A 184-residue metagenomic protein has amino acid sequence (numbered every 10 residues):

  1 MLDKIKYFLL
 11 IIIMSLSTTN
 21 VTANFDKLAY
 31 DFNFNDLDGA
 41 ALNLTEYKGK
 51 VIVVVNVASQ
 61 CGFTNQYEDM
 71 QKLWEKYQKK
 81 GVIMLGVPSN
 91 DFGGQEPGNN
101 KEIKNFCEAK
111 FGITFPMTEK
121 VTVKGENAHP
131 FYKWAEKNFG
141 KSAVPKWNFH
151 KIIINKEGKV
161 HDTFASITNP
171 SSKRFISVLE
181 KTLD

Functional and structural regions predicted by a protein language model:
M1-F8: Bacterial N-terminal signal peptides that target proteins for export
F8-S17: Bacterial N-terminal signal peptides
V21-T45, P130: N-terminal "domain-start" segment that seeds a small globular fold
D36, N56-Q60: Amphipathic alpha-helical repeat scaffolds
Y47-V51: Proline/glycine-enriched tight loop/beta-turn segments at coil->beta junctions that connect or precede beta-strands
F63-A128: Structural microenvironment flanking redox-active thiols in thiol-disulfide oxidoreductases
P130-D184: Thiol-/selenol-based redox modules, centered on thioredoxin-like and closely related oxidoreductase domains
